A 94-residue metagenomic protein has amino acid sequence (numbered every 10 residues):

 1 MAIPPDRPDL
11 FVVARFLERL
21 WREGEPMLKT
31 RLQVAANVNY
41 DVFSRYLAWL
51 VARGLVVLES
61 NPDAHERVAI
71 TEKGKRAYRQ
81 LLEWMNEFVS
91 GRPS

Functional and structural regions predicted by a protein language model:
M1, Q80-S94: Amphipathic alpha-helical dimerization/coiled-coil segments that flank or bridge DNA-binding/regulatory modules
M1-L17: Short alpha-helical segments that sit at the start of domains
D6-R7, N37-A52: Short amphipathic alpha-helical interaction segments
L20-G24: Short helix-capping/hinge SLiMs at alpha-helix to coil transitions
E25, N61-D63: Short strand-connecting beta-turns/loops that link adjacent beta-strands
E25-A35: Short acidic, hydrophobic short linear motifs in intrinsically disordered regions
V51-N61: A short, conserved structural fragment
D63-Q80: Basic, amphipathic "hinge/linker" alpha-helix immediately C-terminal to the N-terminal HTH DNA-binding motif
